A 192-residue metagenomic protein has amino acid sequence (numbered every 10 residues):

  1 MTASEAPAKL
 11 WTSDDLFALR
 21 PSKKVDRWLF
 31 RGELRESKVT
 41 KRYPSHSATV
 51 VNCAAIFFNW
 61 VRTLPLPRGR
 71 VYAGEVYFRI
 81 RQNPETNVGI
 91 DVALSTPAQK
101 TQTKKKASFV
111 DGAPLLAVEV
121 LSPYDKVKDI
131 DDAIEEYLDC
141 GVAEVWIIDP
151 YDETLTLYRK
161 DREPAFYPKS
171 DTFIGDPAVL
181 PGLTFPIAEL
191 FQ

Functional and structural regions predicted by a protein language model:
M1-Q192: Gly/Pro/Ser/Thr-rich low-complexity, intrinsically disordered segments predominantly at protein N-termini
